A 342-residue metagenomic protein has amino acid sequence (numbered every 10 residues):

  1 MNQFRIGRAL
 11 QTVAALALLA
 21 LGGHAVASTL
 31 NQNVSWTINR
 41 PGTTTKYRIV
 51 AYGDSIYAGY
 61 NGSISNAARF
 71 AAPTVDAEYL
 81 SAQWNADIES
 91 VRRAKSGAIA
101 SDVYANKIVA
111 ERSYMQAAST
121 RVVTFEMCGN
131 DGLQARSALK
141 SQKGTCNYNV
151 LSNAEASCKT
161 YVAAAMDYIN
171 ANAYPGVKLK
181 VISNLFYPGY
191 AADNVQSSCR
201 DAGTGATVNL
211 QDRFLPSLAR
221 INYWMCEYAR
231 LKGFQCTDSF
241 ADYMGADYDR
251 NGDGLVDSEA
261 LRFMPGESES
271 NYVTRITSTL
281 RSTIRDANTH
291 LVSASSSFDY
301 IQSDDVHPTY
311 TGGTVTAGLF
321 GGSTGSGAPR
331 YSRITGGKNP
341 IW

Functional and structural regions predicted by a protein language model:
N2-V13: Bacterial N-terminal signal peptides that target proteins for export
A27-A94: Serine-esterase "nucleophile elbow" of acetyl-processing enzymes
N33-S35, V103-M115: Alpha-helical scaffolding within the catalytic cores of extracellular/periplasmic polymer-degrading hydrolases
P41, I64-A72, V103, M115 (+5 more regions): Extracytoplasmic/periplasmic, Sec-exported soluble proteins
S90-A105: Functional beta-strand-loop-alpha-helix junction segments that form "active/interaction loops" within catalytic
V109-D299: Alpha-helical cap/lid subdomain in secreted, periplasmic, or secretory-pathway luminal O-acyl-processing enzymes
E267-W342: Histidine-centered active-site loop/cap adjacent to the catalytic His in serine esterases/O-acetyl transfer systems
